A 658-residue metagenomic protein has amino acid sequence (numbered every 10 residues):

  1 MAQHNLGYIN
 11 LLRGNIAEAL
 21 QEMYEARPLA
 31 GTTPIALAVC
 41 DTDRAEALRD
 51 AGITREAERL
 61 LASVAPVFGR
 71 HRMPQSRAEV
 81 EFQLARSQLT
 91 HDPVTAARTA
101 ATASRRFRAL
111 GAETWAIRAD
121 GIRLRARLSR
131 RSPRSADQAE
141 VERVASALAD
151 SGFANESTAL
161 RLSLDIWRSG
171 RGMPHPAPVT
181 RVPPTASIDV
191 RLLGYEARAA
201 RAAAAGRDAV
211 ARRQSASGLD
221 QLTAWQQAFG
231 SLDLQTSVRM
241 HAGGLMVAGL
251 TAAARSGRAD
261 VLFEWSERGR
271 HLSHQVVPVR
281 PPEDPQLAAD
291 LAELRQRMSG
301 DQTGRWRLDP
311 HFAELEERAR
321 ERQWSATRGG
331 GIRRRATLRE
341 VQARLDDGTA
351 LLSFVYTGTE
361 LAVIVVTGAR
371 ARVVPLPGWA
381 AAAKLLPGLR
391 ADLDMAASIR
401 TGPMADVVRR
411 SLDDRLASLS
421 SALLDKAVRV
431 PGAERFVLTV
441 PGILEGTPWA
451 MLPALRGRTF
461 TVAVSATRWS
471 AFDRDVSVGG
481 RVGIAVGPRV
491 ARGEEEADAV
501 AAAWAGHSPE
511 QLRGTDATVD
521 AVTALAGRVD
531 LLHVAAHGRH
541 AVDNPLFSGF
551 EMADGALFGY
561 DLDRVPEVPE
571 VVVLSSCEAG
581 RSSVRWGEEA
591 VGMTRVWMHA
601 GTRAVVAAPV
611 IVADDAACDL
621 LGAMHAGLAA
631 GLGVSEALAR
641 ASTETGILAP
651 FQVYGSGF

Functional and structural regions predicted by a protein language model:
M1-L6, A30-R44, G69-Q83, R108-R123 (+5 more regions): Alpha-solenoid helical repeat architecture
N10, L48, Q88, R127 (+3 more regions): Residue at a conserved register position within TPR or TPR-like alpha-solenoid repeats
G14, G52, H91-D92, R131 (+3 more regions): Residue-level detector of the short coil/turn that links helix A to helix B within each tetratricopeptide repeat
Y24-G31, A62-M73, A101-A112, E142-D150 (+3 more regions): Amphipathic alpha-helical segments of tetratricopeptide repeats
R125-A136, A154-R181: Basic/polar, acidic-poor N-terminal "presequence/leader" segments that form or can form short amphipathic helices
E142, S146, G172-V182, I188-E196 (+3 more regions): Amphipathic alpha-helical protein-protein interaction segments
A336-A381, L385-P403, V407-F658: Catalytic cores of enzymes
